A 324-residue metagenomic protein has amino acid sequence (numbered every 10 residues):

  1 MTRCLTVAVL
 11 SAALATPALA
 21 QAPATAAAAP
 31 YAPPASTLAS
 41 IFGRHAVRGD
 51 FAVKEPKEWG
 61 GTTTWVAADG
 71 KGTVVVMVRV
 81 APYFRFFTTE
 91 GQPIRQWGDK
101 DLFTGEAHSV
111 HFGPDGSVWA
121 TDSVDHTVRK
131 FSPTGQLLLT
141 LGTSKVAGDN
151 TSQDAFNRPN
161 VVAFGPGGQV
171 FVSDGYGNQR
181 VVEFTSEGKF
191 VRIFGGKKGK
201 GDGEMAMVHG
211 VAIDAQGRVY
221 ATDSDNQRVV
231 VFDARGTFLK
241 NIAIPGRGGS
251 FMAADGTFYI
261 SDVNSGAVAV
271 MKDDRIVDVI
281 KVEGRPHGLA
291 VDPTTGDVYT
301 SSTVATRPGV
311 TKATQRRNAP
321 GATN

Functional and structural regions predicted by a protein language model:
A22-G49: Blade/loop signatures of beta-propeller domains
A29-Y31, G49-P82: Beta-strand-rich domains and repeat architectures in extracellular enzymes and scaffolds, especially beta-propellers
R44-A52, I94-D99, L138-K145, V191-G196 (+3 more regions): Beta-propeller fold detector
K57-K71, D101-S117, V146, N150-Q169 (+5 more regions): Beta-rich, blade/repeat-based domains predominating in secreted/periplasmic proteins but also intracellular
V76-R79, A120-S123, V172-G175, V219-S224 (+2 more regions): Conserved beta-strand positions in repeat-built beta-propeller and related beta-rich domains
T88-Q92, S132-Q136, T185-K189, D233-T237 (+2 more regions): Short loop/turn segments that connect beta-strands within beta-propeller blades
G284-N324: Blade-level signature of beta-propeller repeat domains, shared across WD40, Kelch, NHL, RCC1 and BNR/Asp-box propellers
